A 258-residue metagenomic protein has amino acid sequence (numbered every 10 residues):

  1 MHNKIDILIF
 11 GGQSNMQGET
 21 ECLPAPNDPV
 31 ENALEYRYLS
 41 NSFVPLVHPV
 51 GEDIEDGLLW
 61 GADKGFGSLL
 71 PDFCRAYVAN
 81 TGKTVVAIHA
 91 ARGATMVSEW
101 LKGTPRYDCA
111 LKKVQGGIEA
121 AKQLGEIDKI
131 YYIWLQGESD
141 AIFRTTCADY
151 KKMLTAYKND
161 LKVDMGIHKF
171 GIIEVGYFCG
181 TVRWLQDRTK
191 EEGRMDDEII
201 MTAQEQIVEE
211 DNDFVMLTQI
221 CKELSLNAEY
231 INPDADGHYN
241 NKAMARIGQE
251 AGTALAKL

Functional and structural regions predicted by a protein language model:
M1-L258: Cell-envelope and extracellular/periplasmic
